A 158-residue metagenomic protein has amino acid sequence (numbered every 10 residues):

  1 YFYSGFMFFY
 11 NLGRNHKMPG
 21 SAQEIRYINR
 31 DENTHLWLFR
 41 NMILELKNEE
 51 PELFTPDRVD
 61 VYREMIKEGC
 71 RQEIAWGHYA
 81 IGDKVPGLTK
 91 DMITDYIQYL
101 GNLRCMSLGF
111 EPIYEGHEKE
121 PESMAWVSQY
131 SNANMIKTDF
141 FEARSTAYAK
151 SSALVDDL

Functional and structural regions predicted by a protein language model:
Y1-L158: Non-heme di-metal
